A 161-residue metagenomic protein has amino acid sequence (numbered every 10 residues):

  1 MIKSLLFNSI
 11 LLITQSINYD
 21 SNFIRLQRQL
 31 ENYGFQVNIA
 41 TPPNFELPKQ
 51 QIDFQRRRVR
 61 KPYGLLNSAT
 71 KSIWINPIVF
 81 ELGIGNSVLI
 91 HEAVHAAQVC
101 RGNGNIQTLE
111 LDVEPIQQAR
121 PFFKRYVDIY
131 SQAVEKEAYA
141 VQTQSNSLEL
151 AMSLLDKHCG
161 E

Functional and structural regions predicted by a protein language model:
M1-N8: Sec-dependent signal peptide recognition, specifically the positively charged N-region followed immediately by
S21, R25-Q27, Y33-F35, P43 (+3 more regions): Metalloprotease/metallohydrolase-associated module, dominated by Zn2+-dependent proteases
T41-P43, P77-V79, G102-N103: A mature extracytoplasmic/lumenal domain signature
F54-S68: Metzincin-family zinc-dependent endopeptidase catalytic domain
S68-I75, P121-F122: Acidic/histidine-rich, surface-exposed loop or edge segments in extracytoplasmic proteins
I73-V88: Short pre-active-site segment immediately N-terminal to the catalytic Zn-binding motif
A93-E110: Catalytic Zn2+-binding segment of zinc metalloproteases
